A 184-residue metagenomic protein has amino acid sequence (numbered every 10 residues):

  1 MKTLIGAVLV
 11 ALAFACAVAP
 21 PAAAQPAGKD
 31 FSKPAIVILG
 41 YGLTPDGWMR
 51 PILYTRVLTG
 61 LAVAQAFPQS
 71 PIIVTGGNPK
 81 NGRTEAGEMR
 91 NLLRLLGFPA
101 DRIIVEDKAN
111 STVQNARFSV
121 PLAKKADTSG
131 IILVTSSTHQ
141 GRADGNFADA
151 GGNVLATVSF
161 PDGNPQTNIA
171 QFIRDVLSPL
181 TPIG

Functional and structural regions predicted by a protein language model:
M1-A24: Secretory targeting and sorting signals
K2, G6, A123, P182-G184: Non-catalytic accessory segments flanking enzymatic or RNA/DNA-binding domains
Q25-V176: A structural signal for short, hydrophobic/glycine-enriched beta-strand patches
R174-G184: A structured, mid-to-C-terminal "fold-capping" secondary-structure block
